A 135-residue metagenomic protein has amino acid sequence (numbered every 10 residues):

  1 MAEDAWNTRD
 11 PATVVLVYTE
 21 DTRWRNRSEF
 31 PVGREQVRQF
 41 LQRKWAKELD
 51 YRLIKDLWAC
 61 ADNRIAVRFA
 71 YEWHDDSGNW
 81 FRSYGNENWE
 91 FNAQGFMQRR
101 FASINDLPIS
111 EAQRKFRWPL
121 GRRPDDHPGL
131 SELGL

Functional and structural regions predicted by a protein language model:
M1-T8: Short, aromatic-enriched amphipathic alpha-helices that serve as compact interaction elements
T8-D21, R25, W89: Short, well-ordered alpha-helical segments enriched in acidic and aromatic residues
L16, R23, E29-F30, R52 (+2 more regions): Residue-level preference for alpha-helix termini and adjacent loops
D21-V32, K44-K47: A short gly/proline-enriched turn/hairpin at secondary-structure junctions
Q39-L135: A beta-strand edge to alpha-helix "cap/lid" segment located at domain peripheries
